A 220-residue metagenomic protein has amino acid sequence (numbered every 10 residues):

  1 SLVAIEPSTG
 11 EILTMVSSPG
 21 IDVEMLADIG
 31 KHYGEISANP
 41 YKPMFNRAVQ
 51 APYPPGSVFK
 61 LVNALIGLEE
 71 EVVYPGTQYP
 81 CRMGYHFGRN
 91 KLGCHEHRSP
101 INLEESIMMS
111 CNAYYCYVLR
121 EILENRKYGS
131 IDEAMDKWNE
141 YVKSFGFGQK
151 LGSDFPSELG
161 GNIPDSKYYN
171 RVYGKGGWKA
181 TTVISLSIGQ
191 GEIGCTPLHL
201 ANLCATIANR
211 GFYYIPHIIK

Functional and structural regions predicted by a protein language model:
L2-S57, V62-K220: Beta-lactam-recognizing serine transpeptidase/beta-lactamase-like catalytic domain environment
